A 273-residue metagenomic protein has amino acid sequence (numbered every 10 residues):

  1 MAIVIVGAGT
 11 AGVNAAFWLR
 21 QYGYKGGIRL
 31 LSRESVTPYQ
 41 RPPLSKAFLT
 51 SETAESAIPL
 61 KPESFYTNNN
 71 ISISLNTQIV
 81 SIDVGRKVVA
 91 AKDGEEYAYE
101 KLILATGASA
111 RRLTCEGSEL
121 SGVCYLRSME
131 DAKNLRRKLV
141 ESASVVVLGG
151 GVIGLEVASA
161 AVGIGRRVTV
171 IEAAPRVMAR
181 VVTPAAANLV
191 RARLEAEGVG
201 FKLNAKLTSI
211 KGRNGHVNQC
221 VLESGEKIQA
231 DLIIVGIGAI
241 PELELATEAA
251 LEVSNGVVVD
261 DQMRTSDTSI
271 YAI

Functional and structural regions predicted by a protein language model:
M1-S72, A160-V182: Beta1-alpha1 glycine-rich phosphate/pyrophosphate-binding loop at the start of Rossmann-like nucleotide-binding domains
V6, Y97-G107, I228-G238: Short hydrophobic core segments
G9-V13, S35, A108-A110, E130 (+3 more regions): Residue-level detector of alpha-helix initiation sites
S45, I58-P59, S144, I153-S209: Rossmann-like dinucleotide-binding cores of NAD(P)H-dependent redox enzymes
N76-K87, L203-H216: A conserved short coil-to-beta-strand element within the FAD-binding core of flavoproteins
A91, L104-A105, V147, L222 (+2 more regions): Redox-cofactor binding/interface segments in oxidoreductases and associated redox assembly factors
T106-I164, V259-D261: Glycine-rich dinucleotide-binding loop and its adjacent helix/turn
E119-V140, N214-V221, E226-I273: FAD-site-proximal beta/loop scaffold in flavoenzymes
